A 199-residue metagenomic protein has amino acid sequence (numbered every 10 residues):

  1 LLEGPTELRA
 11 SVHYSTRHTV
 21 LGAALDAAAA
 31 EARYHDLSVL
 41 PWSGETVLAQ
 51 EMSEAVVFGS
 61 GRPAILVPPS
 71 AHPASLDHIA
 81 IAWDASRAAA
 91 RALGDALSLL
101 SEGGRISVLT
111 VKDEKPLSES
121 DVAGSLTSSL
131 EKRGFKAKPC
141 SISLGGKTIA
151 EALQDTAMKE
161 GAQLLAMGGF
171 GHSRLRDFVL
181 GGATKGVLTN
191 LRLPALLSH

Functional and structural regions predicted by a protein language model:
L2-S38, K132-L165, F170-F178, L193: Structural beta-alpha unit
L8-R9, H13-S15, L21, L25-L109 (+1 more regions): Intrinsically disordered or low-complexity boundary/linker segments at protein termini and domain junctions
A30, A55, S128, D155 (+1 more regions): Surface-exposed charge patches
T46-V47, E114-S118, L144-K147, S173-R174: Short, small-residue-enriched loops and turns at beta-alpha junctions that line or gate enzyme active sites
W83-D84, D113, L144, G169: Conserved residues at beta->alpha junctions
A85-K136, C140: Redox- and metal-dependent alpha/beta enzyme cores, enriched for Fe-S-associated oxidoreductases and cofactor-handling
D121-G124, Q154, V179-T184: Charged helix-capping and loop-helix junction motifs
